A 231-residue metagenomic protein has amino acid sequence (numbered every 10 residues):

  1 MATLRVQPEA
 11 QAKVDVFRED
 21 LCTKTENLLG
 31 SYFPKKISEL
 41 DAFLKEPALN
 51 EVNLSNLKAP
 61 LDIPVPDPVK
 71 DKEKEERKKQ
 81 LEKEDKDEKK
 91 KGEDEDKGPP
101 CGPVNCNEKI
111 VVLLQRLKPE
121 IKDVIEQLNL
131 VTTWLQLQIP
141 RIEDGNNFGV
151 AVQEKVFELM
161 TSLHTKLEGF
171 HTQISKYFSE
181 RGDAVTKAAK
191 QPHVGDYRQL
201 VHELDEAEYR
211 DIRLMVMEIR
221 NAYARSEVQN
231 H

Functional and structural regions predicted by a protein language model:
M1, R5-A12, V16, D20 (+14 more regions): Alpha-helix boundary/N-cap detector
M1-C106: N-terminal leader/presequence regions that precede the main folded/catalytic core
R5, R18, R77, K109 (+7 more regions): Arginine residue identity/basic-tract feature
F17, T25, L29, F33 (+9 more regions): Generic structural signal of hydrophobic/aromatic residues within well-ordered alpha-helices of folded domains
P47, V111-A184, A188: Extended, amphipathic alpha-helical segments that serve as helical scaffolds
D85-K90, D183-A189: Phosphate-binding glycine-rich loops and adjacent basic patches that engage nucleotide phosphates, nucleic-acid
D96-I110, P140-A151, G195-D211: Short, charged/polar, low-complexity loop and linker segments that flank or interrupt alpha-helical bundles
A188-H231: Alpha-helical oligomerization segments
